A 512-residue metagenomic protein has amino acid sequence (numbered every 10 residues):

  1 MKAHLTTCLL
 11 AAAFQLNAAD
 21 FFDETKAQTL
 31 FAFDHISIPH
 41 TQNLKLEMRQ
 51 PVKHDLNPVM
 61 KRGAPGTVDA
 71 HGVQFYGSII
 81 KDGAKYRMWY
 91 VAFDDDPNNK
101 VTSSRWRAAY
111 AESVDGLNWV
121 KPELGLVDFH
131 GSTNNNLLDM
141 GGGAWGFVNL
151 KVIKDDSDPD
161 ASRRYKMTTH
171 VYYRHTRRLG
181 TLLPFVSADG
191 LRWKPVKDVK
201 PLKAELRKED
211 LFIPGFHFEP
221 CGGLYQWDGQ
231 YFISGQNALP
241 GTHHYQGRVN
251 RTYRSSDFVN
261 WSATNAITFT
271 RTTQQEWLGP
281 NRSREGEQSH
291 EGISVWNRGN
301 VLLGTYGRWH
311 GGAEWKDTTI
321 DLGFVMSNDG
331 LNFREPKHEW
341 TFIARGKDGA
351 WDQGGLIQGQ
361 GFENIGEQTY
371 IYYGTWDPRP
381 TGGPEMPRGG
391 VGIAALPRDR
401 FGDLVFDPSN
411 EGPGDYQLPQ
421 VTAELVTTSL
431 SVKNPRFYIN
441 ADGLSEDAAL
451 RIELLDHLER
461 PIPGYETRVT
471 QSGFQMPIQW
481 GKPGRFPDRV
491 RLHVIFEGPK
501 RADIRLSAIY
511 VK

Functional and structural regions predicted by a protein language model:
M1-C8: Sec-dependent signal peptide recognition, specifically the positively charged N-region followed immediately by
C8-A18: Hydrophobic h-region of N-terminal signal peptides that target proteins for export in Gram-negative bacteria
A19-K512: Carbohydrate-active catalytic/glycan-binding domains of CAZyme proteins, especially the secreted or lumenal ectodomains
